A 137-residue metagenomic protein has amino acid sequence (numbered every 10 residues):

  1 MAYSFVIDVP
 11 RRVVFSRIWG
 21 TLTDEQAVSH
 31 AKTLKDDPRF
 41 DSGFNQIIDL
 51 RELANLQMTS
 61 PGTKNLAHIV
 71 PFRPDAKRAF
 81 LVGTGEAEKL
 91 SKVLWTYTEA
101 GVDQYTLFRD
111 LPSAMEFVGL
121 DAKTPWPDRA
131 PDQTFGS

Functional and structural regions predicted by a protein language model:
M1-S137: Amphipathic, Lys/Arg-enriched alpha-helical "gate/interface" segment within cytosolic domains that mediates
